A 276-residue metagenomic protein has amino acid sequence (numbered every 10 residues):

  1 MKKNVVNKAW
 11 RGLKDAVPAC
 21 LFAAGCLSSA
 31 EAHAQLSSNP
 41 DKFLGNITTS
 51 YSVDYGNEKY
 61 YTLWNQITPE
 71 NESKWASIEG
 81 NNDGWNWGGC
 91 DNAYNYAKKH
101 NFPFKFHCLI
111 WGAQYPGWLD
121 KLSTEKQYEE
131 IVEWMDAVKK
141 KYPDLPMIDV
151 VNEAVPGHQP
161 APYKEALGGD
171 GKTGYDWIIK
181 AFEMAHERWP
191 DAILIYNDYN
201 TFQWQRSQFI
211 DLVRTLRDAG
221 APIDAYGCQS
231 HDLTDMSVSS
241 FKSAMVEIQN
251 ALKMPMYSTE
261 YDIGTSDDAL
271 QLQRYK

Functional and structural regions predicted by a protein language model:
K2-A19: Bacterial N-terminal signal peptides that target proteins for export
Q35-E70: Boundary/entry segment of secreted carbohydrate-active catalytic domains
G45-E58, W75-G88, Y115, V155-H158 (+3 more regions): Acidic-and-aromatic substrate-binding clefts and catalytic sites of carbohydrate-active enzymes
S50-T62, N86-A93, E133-W134, V138 (+4 more regions): Alpha-helical scaffolding within the catalytic cores of extracellular/periplasmic polymer-degrading hydrolases
T62-G80, G88-F202: Substrate-binding cleft and catalytic face of glycoside hydrolase catalytic domains, especially the flexible beta-alpha
W64-N71, P146, N152, Y196-D198 (+2 more regions): Aromatic- and acid-rich polysaccharide-binding/catalytic face of secreted or lumenal carbohydrate-active enzymes
C108-L109, Q114, I193-T201, S230-D232 (+1 more regions): Active-site clefts of carbohydrate-active enzymes
